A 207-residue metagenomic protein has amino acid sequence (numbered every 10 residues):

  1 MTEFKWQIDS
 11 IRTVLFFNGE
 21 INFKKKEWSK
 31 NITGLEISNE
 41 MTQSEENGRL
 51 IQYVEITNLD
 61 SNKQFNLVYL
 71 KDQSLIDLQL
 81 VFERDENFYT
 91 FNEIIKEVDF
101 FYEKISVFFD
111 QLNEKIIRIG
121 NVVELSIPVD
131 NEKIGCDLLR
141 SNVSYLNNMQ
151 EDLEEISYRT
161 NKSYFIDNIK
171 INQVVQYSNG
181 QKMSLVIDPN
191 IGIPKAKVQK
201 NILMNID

Functional and structural regions predicted by a protein language model:
M1, N62-N92, S178-D207: Intrinsically disordered, low-complexity regulatory segments enriched in Ser/Thr/Pro and charged residues
M1-F88: N-terminal low-complexity, intrinsically disordered segments
K5, F17, K24, F109-D110 (+2 more regions): Compositionally biased, low-structure terminal segments
K5, K24-K26, K30, K63 (+9 more regions): Context-gated lysine
T13-L15, N121, M204: A structural signal for short, well-ordered beta-strand segments
I37-T42, V107-E114, N148-E154: Structural alpha-beta junctions
Q73-N142: Internal, hydrophobic cores of structured domains that mediate oligomerization or house catalytic pockets within large
I119-N201: Aromatic/basic-lined ligand-recognition segments that form π-stacking hydrophobic pockets flanked by Lys/Arg to engage
